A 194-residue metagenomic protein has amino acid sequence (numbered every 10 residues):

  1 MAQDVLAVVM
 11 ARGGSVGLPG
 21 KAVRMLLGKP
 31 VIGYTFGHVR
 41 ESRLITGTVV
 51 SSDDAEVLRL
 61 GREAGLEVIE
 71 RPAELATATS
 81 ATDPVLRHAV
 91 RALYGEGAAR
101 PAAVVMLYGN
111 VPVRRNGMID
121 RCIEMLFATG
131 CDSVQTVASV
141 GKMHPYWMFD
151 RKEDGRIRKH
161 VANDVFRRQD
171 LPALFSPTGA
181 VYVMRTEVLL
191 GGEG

Functional and structural regions predicted by a protein language model:
D4-S51: N-terminal glycine-rich phosphate-binding loop and ensuing alpha1 helix
R12, A73, A138-S139: Histidine-centered beta-alpha loop that forms part of the nucleotide-sugar donor binding/catalytic region in diverse
V16, V105, Y182: Residues that recognize and position ribonucleotide moieties
I45, A99-P101, A128-D132: Short, high-confidence coil segments that cap the C-terminus of an alpha-helix and link into the following beta-strand
S52-V57, T186-V188: Short, polar loop motifs at secondary-structure junctions
A55-V105, R114, R121: Short phosphate-binding loop-to-helix
P84, H88, P112-G194: Conserved core of the sugar-phosphate nucleotidyltransferase
